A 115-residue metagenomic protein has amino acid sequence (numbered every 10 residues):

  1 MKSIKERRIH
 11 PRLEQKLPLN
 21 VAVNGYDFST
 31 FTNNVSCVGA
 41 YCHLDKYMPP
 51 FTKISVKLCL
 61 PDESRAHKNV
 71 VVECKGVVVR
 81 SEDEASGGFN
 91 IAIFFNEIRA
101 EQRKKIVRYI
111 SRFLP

Functional and structural regions predicted by a protein language model:
M1-V35, D45, V107-P115: N-terminal helix initiation/capping motif
E14, D27, A66-K75: Short coil-to-beta-strand transition motifs
N24, C37, S81-S86: Short, conserved beta-turn/loop elements at beta-strand boundaries and strand-helix junctions
T32, G76-V78: Conserved hydrophobic positions within beta-strands
C59-S64: Short, charged beta-turn/beta-strand-edge "cap" motif at the junction between a beta-strand and an adjacent loop
S86-P115: C-terminal output/interaction extensions
